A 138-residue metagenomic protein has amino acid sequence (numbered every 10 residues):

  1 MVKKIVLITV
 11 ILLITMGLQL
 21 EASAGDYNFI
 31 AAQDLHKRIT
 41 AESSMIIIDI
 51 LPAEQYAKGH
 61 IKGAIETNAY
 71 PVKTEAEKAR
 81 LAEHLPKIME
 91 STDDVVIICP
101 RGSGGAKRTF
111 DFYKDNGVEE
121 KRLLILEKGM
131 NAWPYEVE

Functional and structural regions predicted by a protein language model:
M1-V2, L13: N-terminal hydrophobic targeting segments
V2-L7, L20-Q33, A41, A57-V96 (+1 more regions): Rhodanese-like catalytic fold shared by cysteine-dependent sulfurtransferases and DSP/PTP-type phosphatases
I8-G17: Bacterial N-terminal signal peptides
L35, I46-L51, T67: Short hydrophobic beta-strand that contains or immediately precedes a catalytic carboxylate
A53-Q55: Short acidic, Gly/Ser-rich segments with clustered Asp/Glu that frequently serve as metal-coordination loops in enzyme
